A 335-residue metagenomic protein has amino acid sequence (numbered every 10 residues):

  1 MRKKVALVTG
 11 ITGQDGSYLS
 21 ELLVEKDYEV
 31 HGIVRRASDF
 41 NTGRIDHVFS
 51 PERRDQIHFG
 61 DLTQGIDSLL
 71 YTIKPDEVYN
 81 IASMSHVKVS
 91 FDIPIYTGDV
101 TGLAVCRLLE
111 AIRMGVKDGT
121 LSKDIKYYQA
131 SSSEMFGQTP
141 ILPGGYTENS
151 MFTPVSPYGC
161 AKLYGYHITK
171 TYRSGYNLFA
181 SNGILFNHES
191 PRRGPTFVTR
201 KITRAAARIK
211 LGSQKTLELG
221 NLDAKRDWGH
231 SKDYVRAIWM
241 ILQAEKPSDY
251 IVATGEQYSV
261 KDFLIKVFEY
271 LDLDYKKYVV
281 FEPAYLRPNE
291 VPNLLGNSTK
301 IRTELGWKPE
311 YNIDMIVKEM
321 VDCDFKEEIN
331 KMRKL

Functional and structural regions predicted by a protein language model:
M1-H188, K232, L242, W307 (+3 more regions): N-terminal Rossmann-like NAD(P)+-binding domain of SDR-like oxidoreductases, especially those catalyzing
L19, E25, G32, F40 (+2 more regions): C-terminal substrate-binding subdomain of Rossmann-fold SDR/epimerase-dehydratase oxidoreductases
